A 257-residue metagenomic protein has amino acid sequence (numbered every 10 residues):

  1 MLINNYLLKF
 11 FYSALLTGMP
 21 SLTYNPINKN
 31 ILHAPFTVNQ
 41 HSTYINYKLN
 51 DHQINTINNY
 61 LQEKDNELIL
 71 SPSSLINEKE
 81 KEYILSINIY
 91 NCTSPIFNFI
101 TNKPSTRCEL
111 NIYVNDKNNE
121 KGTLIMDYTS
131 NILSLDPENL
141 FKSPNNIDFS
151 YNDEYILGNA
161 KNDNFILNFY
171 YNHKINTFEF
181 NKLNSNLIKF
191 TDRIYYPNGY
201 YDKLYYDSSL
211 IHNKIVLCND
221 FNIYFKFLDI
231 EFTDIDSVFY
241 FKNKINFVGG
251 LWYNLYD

Functional and structural regions predicted by a protein language model:
M1-N4: N-terminal secretory signal peptides that target proteins for export/translocation
L7-P95, P104, V216, Y224-D257: Hydrophobic, proline/glycine-rich low-complexity stretches
A14, Y24-I27, F141-D257: Interaction-surface and assembly-scaffold signal
E63, E67, E78-E82, E109 (+6 more regions): Glutamate identity and glutamate-enriched acidic tracts
I89-Y170: Aromatic- and glycine-enriched beta-alpha-beta binding-site module
